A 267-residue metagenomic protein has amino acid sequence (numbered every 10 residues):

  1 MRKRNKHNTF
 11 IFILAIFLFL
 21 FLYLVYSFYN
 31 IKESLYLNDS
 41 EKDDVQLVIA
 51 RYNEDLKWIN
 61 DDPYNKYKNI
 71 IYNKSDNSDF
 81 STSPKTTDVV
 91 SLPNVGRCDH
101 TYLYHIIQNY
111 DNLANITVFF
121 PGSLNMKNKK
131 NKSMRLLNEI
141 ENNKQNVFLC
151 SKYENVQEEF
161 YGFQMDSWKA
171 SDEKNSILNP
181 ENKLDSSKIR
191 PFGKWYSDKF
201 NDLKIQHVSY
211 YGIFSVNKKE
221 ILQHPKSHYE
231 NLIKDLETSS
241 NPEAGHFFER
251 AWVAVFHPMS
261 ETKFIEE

Functional and structural regions predicted by a protein language model:
M1-K3: Juxtamembrane low-complexity tails/linkers enriched in Ser/Thr-Pro and polybasic
N5-E267: ER/Golgi luminal nucleotide-sugar-dependent glycosyltransferases, focusing on the catalytic module
